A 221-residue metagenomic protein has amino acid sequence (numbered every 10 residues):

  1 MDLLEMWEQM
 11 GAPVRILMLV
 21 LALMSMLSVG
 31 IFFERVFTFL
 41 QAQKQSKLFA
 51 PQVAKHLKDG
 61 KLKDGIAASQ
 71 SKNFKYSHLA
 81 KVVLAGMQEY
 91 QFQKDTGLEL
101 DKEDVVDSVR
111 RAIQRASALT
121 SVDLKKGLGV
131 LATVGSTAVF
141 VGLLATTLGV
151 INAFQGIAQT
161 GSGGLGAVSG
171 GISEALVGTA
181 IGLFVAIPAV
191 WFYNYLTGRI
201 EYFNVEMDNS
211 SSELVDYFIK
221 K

Functional and structural regions predicted by a protein language model:
M1-V53, G198: Hydrophobic membrane-targeting segments
D2-E8, I151-A158: Transmembrane helix-loop-helix hairpins at lipid-water interfaces of multipass membrane proteins, especially the type-1
L4-V14, Q114-G135, L165-V177: Alpha-helical membrane-interface segments at transmembrane helix boundaries
M18-S28, V82, T146-G149, L183: Hydrophobic alpha-helical transmembrane segments of multi-pass integral membrane proteins
L19-L23, S169, S173, V177 (+1 more regions): Alpha-helical transmembrane segments of multi-pass inner-membrane proteins, especially transporters/permeases
K44-V141, N152-S162, W191-K221: Predominantly long cytosolic amphipathic alpha-helical stalk/bundle segments
S136, L143-V150, T179, L183-W191: Hydrophobic positions within alpha-helical transmembrane segments of bacterial inner-membrane proteins
